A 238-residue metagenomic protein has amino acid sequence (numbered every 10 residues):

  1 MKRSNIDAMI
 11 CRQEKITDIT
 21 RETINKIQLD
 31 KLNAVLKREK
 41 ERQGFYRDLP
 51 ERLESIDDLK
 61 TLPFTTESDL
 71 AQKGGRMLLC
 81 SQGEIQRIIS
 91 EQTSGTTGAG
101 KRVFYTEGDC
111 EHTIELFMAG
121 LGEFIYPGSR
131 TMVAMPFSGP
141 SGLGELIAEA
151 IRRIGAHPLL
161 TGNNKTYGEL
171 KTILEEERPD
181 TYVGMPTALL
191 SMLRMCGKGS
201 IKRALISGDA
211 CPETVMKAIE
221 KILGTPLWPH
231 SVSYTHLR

Functional and structural regions predicted by a protein language model:
M1-Q92, A99-H112, A119: Nucleotide 5′-phosphate-binding alpha/beta core
R87, C110, P136-G139, T187-A188: Short glycine-enriched loops at secondary-structure junctions
T93, T235-H236: Conserved small/polar residues in nucleotide/adenosyl-binding loops
L121-A156: Conserved AMP-binding loop of ANL adenylate-forming enzymes
E149-A150, I173, I219: Hydrophobic/aromatic ligand-binding patch that stacks against planar heteroaromatic rings of cofactors or nucleotides
P158-I173: ATP-dependent adenylate-forming carboxylate-activation enzymes
P179-A218, W228-Y234: Adenylate-forming
